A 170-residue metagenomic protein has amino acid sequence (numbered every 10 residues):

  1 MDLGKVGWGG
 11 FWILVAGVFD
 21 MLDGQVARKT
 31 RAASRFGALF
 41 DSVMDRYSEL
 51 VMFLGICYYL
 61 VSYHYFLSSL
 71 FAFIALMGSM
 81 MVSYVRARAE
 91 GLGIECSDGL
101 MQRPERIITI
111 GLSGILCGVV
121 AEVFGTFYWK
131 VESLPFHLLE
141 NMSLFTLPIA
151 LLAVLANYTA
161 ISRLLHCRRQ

Functional and structural regions predicted by a protein language model:
M1-G10, G17, M52-Q170: Hydrophobic alpha-helical transmembrane segments
L3-S34: Hydrophobic/aromatic-rich structural module bridging two neighboring secondary-structure elements via a short loop
F11-L14, V18, R35, L39 (+2 more regions): Residue-level recognition of specific faces of alpha-helices
D20, D41, S79: Conserved G/P- and acidic residue-centered "switch" motifs that form tight phosphate/ATP-binding loops in soluble
D23-D45, C96-M101: Juxtamembrane helix-capping/reentrant segments at transmembrane boundaries
M44-Y47, G78: Short, amphipathic alpha-helical segments
